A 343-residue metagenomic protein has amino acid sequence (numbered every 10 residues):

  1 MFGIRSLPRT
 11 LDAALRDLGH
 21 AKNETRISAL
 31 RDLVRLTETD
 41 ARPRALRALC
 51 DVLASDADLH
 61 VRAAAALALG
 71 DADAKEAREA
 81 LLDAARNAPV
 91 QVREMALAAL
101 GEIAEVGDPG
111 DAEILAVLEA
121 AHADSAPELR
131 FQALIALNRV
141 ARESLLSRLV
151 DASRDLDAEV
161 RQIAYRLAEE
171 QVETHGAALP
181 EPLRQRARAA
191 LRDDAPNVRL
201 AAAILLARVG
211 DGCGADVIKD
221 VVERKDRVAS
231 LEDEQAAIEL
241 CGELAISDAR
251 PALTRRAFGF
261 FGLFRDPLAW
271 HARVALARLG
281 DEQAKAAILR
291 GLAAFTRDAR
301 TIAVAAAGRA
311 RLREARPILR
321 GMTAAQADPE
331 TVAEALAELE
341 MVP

Functional and structural regions predicted by a protein language model:
F2-R9, A13-D17, S28, D32-R35 (+9 more regions): Extended, low-complexity, acidic/polar intrinsically disordered regions that flank or interrupt HEAT/TOG/ARM solenoid
R5-D17, T39-L53, A74-R86, E105-A123 (+7 more regions): Amphipathic alpha-helical scaffolding segments comprising HEAT/armadillo-like alpha-solenoid repeats
N23-E24, A57-H60, V90-Q91, P127-E128 (+7 more regions): Alpha-helix N-cap/helix-start positions at coil->helix boundaries
I27-R31, R47, L59, A63-A64 (+12 more regions): Alpha-solenoid HEAT/ARM repeat scaffold
L33, L69, L81-A85, L100-I103 (+3 more regions): Fold-core signature of tandem repeat domains
L200-I204, G214, R227-E239, E243 (+2 more regions): Alpha-helical scaffold segments of alpha-solenoid architecture
E334-P343: Terminal, low-structured helical/coil segments at or just beyond the last alpha-helical repeat
